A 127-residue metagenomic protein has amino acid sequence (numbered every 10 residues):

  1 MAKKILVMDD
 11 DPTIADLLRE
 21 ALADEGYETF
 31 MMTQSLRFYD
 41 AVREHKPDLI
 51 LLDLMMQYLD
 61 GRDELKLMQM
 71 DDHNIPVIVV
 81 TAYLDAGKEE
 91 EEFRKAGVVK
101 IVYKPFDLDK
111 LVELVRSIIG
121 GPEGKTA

Functional and structural regions predicted by a protein language model:
A15, Q57, D85: The feature encodes the CheY-like receiver
D16-D24: Charged docking surfaces used in two-component/phosphorelay signaling
G26-T33, A41: Short hydrophobic/Thr-rich beta-strand motif most characteristic of the beta2 strand and flanking loop of CheY-like
M31, Y58-L59: Residue-level signal for the "D+5" position in two-component response regulator receiver
H45-L51: Active-site beta3 strand of CheY-like receiver
V80-T81: Hydrophobic/aromatic residues positioned on beta-strands within the core alpha/beta folds
F106-V115: C-terminal output helix
